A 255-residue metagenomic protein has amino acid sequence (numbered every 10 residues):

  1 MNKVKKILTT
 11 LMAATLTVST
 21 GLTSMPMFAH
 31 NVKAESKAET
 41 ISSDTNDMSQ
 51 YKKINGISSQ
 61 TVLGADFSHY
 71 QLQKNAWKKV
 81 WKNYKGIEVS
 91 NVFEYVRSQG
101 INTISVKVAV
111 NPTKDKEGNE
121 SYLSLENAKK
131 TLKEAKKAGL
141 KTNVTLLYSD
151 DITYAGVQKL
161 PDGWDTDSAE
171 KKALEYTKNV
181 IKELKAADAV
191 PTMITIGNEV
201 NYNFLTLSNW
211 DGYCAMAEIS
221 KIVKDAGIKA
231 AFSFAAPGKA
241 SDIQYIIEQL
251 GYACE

Functional and structural regions predicted by a protein language model:
M1-L11: Bacterial Sec-dependent N-terminal signal peptides
A14-T15: Repetitive helical segments and hydrophobic/amphipathic motifs
V18-E39: Sec-dependent signal peptide cleavage junction
K33-K37, G163, A253-E255: Short, intrinsically disordered, charge-balanced linker/junction segments flanking boundaries in proteins
K37-I101: N-terminal carbohydrate-binding accessory modules
Y51, A155-G156, G238-C254: Distinct, well-ordered alpha-helical segments
F93-P237: Substrate-binding cleft and catalytic face of glycoside hydrolase catalytic domains, especially the flexible beta-alpha
